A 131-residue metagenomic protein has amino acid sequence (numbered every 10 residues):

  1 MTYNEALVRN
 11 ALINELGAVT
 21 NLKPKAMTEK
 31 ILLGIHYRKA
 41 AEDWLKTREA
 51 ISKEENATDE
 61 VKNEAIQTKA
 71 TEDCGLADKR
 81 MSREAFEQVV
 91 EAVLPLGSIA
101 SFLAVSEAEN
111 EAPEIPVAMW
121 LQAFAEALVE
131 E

Functional and structural regions predicted by a protein language model:
M1-E131: A composition-driven surface/loop motif
